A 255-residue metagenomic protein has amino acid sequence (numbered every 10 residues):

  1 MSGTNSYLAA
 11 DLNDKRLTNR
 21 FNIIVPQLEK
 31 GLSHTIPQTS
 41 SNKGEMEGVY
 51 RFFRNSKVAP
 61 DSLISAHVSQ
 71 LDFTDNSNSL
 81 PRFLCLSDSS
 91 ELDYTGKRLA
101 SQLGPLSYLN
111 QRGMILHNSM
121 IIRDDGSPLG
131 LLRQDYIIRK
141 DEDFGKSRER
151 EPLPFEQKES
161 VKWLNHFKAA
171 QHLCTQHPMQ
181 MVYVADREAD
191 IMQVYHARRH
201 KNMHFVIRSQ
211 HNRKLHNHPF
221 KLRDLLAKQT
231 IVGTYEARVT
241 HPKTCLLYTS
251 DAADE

Functional and structural regions predicted by a protein language model:
M1-Y50: Extended, highly charged clamp/arch subdomains and adjacent linkers that form or line substrate-binding channels
F53-I138: Active-site-proximal, Lys/Arg-enriched surface segment that forms a nucleic-acid-binding/basic interface patch
I64-S79, H166-P178, H196-A197: A short acidic-Thr-Gly-centered motif at the start of a beta-strand
L84-S90, V182-A189, F205: Short, conserved catalytic/metal-binding motifs centered on acidic residues
S101-Q102, Y195-S209: A short alpha/beta connector and helix-capping loop motif
N110-T175: Electropositive, glycine- and tryptophan-enriched low-complexity nucleic-acid-binding patches
H218-P242: Acidic, Ser/Thr-rich peripheral helices and adjacent loops at domain boundaries
Y248-E255: Conserved small/polar residues in nucleotide/adenosyl-binding loops
